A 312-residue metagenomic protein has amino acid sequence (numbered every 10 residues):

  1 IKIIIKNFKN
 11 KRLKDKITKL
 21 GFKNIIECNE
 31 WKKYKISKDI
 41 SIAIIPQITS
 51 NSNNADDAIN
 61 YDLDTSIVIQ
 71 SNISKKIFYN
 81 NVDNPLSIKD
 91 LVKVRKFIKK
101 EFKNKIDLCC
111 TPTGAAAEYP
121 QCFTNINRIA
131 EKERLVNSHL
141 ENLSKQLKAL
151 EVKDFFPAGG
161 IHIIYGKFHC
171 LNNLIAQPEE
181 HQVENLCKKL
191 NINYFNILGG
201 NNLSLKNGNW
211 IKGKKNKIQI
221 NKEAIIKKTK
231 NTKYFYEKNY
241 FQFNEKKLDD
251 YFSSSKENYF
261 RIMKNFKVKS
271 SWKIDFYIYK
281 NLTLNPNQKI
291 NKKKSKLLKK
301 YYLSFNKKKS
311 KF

Functional and structural regions predicted by a protein language model:
I1, I5-N7, N81-V82, A158-G159: Short His-Asn-centered micro-motif
I1-K33: Active-site HxH/HxHxD metal-binding segment of metal-dependent hydrolases
I5, I88-L190: Cap/insert and terminal regions of metallo-dependent hydrolase folds
L20-N24, I44, N127-R128, N173-I175: Short, hinge-like loop/turn segments at secondary-structure boundaries
C28-K105, C110-T111, N201-D249: Core dinuclear metal-dependent hydrolase active-site scaffold
N29-E30, G159-H162, I192-L203: Acidic carboxylate-rich catalytic motifs and surrounding loops in phosphoryl-/glycosyl-chemistry enzymes
L203-F312: Feature captures hydrophobic
